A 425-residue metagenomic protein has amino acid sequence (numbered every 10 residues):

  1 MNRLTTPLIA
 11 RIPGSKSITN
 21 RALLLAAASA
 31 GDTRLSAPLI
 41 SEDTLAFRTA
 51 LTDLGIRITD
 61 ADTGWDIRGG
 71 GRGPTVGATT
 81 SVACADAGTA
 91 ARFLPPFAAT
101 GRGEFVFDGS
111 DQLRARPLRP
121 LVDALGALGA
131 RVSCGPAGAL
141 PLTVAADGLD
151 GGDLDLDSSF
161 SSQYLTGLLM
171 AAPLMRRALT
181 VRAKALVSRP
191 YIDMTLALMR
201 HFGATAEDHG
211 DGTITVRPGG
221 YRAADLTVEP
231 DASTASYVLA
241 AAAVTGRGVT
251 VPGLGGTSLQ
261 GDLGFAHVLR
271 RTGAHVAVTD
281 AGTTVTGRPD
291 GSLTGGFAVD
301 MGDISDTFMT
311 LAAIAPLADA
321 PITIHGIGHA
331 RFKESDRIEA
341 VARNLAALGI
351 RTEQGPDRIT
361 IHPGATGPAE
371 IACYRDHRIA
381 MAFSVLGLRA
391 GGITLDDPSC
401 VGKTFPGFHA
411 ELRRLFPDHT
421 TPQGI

Functional and structural regions predicted by a protein language model:
M1-I425: Short, structured segments at the rim of ligand-binding sites
